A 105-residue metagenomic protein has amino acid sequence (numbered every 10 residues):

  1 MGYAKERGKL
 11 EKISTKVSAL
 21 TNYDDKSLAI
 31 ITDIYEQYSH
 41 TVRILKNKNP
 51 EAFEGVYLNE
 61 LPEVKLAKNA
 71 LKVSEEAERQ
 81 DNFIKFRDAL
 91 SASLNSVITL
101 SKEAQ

Functional and structural regions predicted by a protein language model:
M1-Y35, L94: Short terminal alpha-helical segments
G2-K5, K9, S14, L61 (+2 more regions): Helix-centric, low-specificity signal for extended rod-like, repetitive segments
G8, L28-S39, L58-N59, I84-D88: Short, charged, amphipathic alpha-helical segments
A19-I31, P50-F53, V73-F83: Charged, low-complexity interaction regions
T21-D25, N49-V56, L94, I98-Q105: Long, hydrophobic, amphipathic alpha-helical segments used as structural scaffolds
H40-E60: Short, solvent-exposed, charged loop/turn and helix-capping segments that join or cap alpha-helices on peripheral
K65-Q105: Amphipathic alpha-helical binding modules
